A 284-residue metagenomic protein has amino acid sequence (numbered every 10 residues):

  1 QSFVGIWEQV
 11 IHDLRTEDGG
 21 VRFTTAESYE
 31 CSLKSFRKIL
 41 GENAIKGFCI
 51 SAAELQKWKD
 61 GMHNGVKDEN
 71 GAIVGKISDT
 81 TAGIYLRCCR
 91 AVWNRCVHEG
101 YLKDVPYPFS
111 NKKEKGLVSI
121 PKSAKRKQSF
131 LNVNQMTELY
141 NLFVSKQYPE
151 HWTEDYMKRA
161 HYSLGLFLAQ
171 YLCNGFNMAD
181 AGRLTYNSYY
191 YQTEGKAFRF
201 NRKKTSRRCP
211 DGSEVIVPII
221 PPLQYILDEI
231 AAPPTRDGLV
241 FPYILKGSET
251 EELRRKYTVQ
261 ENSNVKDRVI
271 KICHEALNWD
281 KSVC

Functional and structural regions predicted by a protein language model:
S2-I73: Basic/aromatic-enriched alpha-helical hairpins
S35, D68-K113: N-terminal DNA-binding recognition helix of tyrosine site-specific recombinases/integrases
G83, Y107-M178, G182, L277: Basic, Lys/Arg- and aromatic-enriched nucleic-acid-binding interface segment
N94-V105, Q170-E194: Short, charged phosphate-coordinating catalytic segments
Q147-Y156, R236, Y257, K266-C284: Short, basic (Lys/Arg/His-rich) helix/loop patches that form interaction surfaces in the mid-to-C-terminal regions
T153-M157, K203-P218, E251-E261, W279-C284: Short, contiguous acidic/charged loop-to-helix segments that flank catalytic cores in large enzymes
R183-E229: Conserved tyrosine-mediated DNA breakage-rejoining catalytic core shared by Y-recombinases
Y225-D267: Major-groove DNA-contacting interfaces characterized by cationic-aromatic clusters
